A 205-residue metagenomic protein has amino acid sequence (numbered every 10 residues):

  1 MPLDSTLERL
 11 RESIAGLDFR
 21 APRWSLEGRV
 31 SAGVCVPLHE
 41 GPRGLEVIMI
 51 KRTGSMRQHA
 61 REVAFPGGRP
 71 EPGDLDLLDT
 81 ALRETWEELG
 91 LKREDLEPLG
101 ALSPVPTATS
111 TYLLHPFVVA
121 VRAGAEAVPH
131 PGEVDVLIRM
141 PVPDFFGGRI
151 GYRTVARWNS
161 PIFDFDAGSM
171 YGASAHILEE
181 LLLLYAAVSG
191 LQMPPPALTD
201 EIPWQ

Functional and structural regions predicted by a protein language model:
M1-A64, R69-G124, D164-Q205: N-terminal leader/linker segments that precede catalytic domains of diphosphate-processing enzymes
P129-D166: NUDIX/MutT-family hydrolases
